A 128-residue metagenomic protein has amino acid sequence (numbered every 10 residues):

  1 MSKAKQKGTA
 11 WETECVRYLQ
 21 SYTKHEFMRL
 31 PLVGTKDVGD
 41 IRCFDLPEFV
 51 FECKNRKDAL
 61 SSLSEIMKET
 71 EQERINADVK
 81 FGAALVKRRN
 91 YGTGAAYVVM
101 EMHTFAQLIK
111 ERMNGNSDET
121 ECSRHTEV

Functional and structural regions predicted by a protein language model:
M1-V128: Catalytic phosphate/metal-binding cores of nucleic-acid and nucleotide-processing enzymes, i.e., regions that mediate
